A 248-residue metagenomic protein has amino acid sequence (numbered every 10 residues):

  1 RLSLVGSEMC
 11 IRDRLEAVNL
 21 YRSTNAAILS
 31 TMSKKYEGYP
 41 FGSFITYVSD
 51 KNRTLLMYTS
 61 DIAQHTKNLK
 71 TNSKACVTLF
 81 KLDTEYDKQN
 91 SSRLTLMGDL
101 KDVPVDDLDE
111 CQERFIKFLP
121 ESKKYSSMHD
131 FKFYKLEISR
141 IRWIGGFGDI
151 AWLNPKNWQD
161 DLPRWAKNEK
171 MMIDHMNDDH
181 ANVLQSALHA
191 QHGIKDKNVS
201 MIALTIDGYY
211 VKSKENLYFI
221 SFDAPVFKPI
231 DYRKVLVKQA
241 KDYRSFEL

Functional and structural regions predicted by a protein language model:
R1-I11: Single conserved hydrophobic/aromatic residue that forms the stacking wall/gate of nucleotide- or nucleobase-binding
N19-K35, I45, A75-L79: A short, Trp-centered hydrophobic/proline-enriched beta-strand micro-motif
A26, G42-T46, T95-M97, F133-K135: Conserved hydrophobic/aromatic beta-strand scaffold that supports enzyme active sites
S30-K34, V48-D50, F80, I144 (+1 more regions): A generic structural motif
G38-Y39: Intrinsically disordered, low-complexity regions enriched in acidic/Ser/Thr/Pro/Gln residues
N52-L55: Short active-site oxyanion
I62-K124, M128-F131, I138-R140, L217: Short, structured beta-strand-loop surface elements
S126-L248: C-terminal edge-of-domain segments
